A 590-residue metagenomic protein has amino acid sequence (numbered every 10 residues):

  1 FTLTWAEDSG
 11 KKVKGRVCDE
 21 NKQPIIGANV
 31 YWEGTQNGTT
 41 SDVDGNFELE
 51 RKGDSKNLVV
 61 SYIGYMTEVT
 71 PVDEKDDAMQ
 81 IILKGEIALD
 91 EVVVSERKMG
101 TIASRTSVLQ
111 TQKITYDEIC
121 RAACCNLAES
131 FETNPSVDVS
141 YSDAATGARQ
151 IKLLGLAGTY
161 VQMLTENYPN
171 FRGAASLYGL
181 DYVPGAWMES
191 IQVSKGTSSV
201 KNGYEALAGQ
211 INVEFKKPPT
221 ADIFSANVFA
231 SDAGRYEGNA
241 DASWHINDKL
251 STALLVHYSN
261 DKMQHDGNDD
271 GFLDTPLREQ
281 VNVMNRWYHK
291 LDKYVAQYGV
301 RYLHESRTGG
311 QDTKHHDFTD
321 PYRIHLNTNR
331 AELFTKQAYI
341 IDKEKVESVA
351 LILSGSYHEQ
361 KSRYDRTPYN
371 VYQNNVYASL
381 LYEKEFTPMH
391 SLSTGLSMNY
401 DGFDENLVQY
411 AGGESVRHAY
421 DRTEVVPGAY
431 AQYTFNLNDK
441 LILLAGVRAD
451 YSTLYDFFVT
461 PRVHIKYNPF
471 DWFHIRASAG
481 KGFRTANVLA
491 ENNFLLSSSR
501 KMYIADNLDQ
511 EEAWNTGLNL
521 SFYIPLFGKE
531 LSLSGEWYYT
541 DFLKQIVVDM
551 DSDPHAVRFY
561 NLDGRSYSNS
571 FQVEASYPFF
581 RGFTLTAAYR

Functional and structural regions predicted by a protein language model:
D8, R16-Q23, A28-E33, V59-M66 (+3 more regions): Short, acidic, small-residue-rich periplasmic hinge/interaction motif at the N-terminus of Gram-negative outer-membrane
Q36-N46: Short, acidic Ser/Thr/Gly-rich low-complexity loop/linker segments typical of extracellular and cell-surface proteins
F47-E50, Y168-K195, V283, A505: Short acidic/polar hinge/loop motifs at secondary-structure boundaries that mediate gating or recognition
E48-E50, A128-P169: Extracytoplasmic beta-strand/coil segments of soluble accessory domains associated with Gram-negative outer-membrane
D76-I82, L127-S130, R149-K152, L164 (+5 more regions): N-terminal periplasmic accessory domains that precede and gate Gram-negative outer-membrane beta-barrel machines
D261-N282, Y288-V349, G355-Q373: Flexible loop and strand-edge segments within Gram-negative outer membrane beta-barrel domains
S348-S362, N468, H474-R476, D509-N561 (+1 more regions): Membrane-embedded beta-barrel scaffold of Gram-negative outer-membrane proteins
N436-D439, L533-F542, F559-R590: Gram-negative outer-membrane beta-barrel transporters
